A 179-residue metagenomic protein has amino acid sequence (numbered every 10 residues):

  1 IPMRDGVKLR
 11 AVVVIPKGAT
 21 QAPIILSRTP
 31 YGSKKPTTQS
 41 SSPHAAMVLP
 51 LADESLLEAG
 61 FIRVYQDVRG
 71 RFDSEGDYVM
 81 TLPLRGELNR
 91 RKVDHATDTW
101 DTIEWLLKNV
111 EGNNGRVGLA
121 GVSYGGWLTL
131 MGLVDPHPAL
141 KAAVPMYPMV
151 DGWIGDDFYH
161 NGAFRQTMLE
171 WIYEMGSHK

Functional and structural regions predicted by a protein language model:
I1-T20: N-terminal cap/lid segment of alpha/beta-hydrolase-fold proteins
R10, I24-I25, G60-R63, G115-G118 (+1 more regions): Beta-sheet entry/capping signal
K17-N109, D157-F158: Cap/lid segment of the alpha/beta-hydrolase catalytic domain
A46-P50, E58, M80-P83, N89-K92 (+2 more regions): Accessory cap/linker subdomain of secreted extracellular hydrolases
R69, S123, M149: Catalytic metal-binding/acid-base residues of hydrolase active sites
V110-S123: Alpha/beta-hydrolase fold nucleophile elbow
G121-M131: Glycine-rich nucleophile elbow surrounding the catalytic serine of serine-hydrolase chemistry
